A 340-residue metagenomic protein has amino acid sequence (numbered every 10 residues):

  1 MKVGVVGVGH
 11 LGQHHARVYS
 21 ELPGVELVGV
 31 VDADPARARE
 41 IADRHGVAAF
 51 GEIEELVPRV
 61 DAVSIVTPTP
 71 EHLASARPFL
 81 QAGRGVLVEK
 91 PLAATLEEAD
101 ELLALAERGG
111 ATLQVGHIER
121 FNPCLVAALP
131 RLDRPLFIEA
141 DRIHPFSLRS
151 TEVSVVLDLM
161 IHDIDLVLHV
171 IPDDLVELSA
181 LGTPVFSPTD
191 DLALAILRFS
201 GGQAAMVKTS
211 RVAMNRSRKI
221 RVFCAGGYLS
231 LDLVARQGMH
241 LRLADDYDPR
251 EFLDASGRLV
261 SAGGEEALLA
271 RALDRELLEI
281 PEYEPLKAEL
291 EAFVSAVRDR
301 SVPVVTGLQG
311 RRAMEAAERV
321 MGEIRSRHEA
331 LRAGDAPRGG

Functional and structural regions predicted by a protein language model:
M1-H45, V167: N-terminal Rossmann-like dinucleotide-binding module
H15, H45-L103: Beta-loop-alpha module in the N-terminal Rossmann-like domain of NAD(P)-dependent dehydrogenases, especially those
G51, V88, L113-V115, E139-A140 (+1 more regions): Hydrophobic residues in well-ordered beta-strands that form the structural core
A62-I65, L278-I280, A288-G340: C-terminal helix-rich "cap/oligomerization" subdomain common to oxidoreductases
A93-S150: A contiguous active-site-proximal alpha/beta segment in oxidoreductase catalytic domains
S147-N215, K219-R221, V234-A235: Rossmann-like dinucleotide-binding domain that binds NAD(P)(H)
V185, A205-A288: NAD(P)-dinucleotide binding in Rossmann-like oxidoreductases
